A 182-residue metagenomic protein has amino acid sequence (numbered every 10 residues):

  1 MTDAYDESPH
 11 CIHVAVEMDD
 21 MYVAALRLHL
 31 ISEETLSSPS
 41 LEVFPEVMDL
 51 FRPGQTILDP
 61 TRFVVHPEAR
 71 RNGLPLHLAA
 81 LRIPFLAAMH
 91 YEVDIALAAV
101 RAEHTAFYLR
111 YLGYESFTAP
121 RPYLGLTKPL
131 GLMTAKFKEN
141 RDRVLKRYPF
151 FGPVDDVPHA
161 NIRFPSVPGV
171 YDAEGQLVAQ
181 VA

Functional and structural regions predicted by a protein language model:
M1-V23: Active-site rim helix/loop that mediates acceptor-substrate recognition in acyltransferases
A4-E7, H90, F107, R147 (+1 more regions): Intrinsically disordered, low-complexity N-terminal regions enriched in serine/proline/glycine with scattered basic
V14-V16, L28, G131-A135: Short beta-strand element of the conserved SAM-dependent methyltransferase core
V16-L50: Short, His- and charge-rich active-site/binding loops that engage polyanionic ligands
A25, P60, A99, N161 (+1 more regions): Intrinsically disordered, low-complexity sequence elements enriched in Ser/Thr/Gly/Pro
L28-P39, P53-T61, V167-Y171: Short charge-dense sequence patches
P39-T134, E139: Acyl-donor binding region in acyl/amide transferases
T127-A182: Charge-rich, low-complexity intrinsically disordered segments
